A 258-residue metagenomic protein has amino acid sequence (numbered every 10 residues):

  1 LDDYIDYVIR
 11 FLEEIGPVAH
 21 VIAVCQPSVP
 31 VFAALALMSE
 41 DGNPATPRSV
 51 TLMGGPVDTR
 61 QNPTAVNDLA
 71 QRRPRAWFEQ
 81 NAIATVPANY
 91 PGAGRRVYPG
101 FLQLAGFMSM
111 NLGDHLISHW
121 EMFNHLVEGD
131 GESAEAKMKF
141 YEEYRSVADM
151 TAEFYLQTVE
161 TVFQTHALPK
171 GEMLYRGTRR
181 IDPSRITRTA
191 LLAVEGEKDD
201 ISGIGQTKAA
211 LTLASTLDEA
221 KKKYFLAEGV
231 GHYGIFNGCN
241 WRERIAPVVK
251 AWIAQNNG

Functional and structural regions predicted by a protein language model:
D2-H20, V31-A36: Conserved acidic catalytic loop of the alpha/beta-hydrolase fold
G16-P17, P30-E153: Alpha/beta-hydrolase-fold enzymes
I22-S28, G196: Conserved alpha/beta-hydrolase "nucleophile elbow" surrounding the catalytic nucleophile
F163-P183: Active-site nucleophile elbow and catalytic-triad environment of alpha/beta-hydrolase enzymes
I186-T187, L192-E195, D199: Short beta-strand/loop motif that positions the catalytic acidic residue of the alpha/beta-hydrolase fold
D200-Q206: Conserved alpha/beta-hydrolase "acid-adjacent" motif
L211-H232: Catalytic histidine neighborhood in serine/cysteine hydrolases with alpha/beta-hydrolase-type architecture
A227-E243: Catalytic histidine-centered segment of alpha/beta-hydrolase-like enzymes
